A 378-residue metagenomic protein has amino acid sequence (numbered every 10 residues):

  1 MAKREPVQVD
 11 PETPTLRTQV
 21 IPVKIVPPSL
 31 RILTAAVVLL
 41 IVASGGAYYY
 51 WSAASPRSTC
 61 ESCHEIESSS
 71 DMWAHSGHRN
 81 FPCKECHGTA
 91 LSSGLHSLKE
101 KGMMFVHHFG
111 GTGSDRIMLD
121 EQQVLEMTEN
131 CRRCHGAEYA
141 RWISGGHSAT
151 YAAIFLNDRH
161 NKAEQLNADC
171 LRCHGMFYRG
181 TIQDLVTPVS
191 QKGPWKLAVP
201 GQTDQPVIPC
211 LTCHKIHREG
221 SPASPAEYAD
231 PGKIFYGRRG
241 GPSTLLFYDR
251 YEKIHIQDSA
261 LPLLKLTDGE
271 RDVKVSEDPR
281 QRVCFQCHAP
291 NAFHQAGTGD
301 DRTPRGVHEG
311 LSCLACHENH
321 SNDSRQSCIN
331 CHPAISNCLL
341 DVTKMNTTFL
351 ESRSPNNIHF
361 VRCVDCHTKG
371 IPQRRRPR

Functional and structural regions predicted by a protein language model:
A2-R378: Short sequence/structural segments immediately N-terminal
